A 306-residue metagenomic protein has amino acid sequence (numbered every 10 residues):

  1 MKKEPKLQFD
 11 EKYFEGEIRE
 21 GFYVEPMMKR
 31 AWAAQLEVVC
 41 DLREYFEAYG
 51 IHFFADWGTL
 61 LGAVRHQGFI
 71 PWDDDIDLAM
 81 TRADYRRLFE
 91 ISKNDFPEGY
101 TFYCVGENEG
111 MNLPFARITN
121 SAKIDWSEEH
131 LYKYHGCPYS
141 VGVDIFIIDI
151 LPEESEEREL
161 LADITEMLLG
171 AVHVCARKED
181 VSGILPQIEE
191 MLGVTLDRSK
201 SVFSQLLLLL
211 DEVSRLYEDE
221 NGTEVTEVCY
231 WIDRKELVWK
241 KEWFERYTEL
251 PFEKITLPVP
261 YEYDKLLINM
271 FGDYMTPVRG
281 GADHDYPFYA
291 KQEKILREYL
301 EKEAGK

Functional and structural regions predicted by a protein language model:
M1-E11, W72-A83, V172-E189: Short N-terminal signal/transit or membrane-insertion segments and the immediately adjacent low-complexity/disordered
K2-F22, R30: N-terminal regions that are enriched for targeting/export leaders and immediately downstream pro/stem segments
L7-Y13, F54-T59, W231-L237: Short, functional N-terminal and low-complexity linear motifs
E15, Y23-E47, S92-E153, A171-G272 (+1 more regions): Conserved catalytic core of two-metal-ion nucleotidyltransferases
R43-I76, M80, Y85-R86, E242 (+1 more regions): Active-site nucleotide-donor binding segment shared across nucleotidyl transfer reactions
F89: A short local structural element in Rossmann-fold oxidoreductases
E154-L160: A short secondary-structure junction signal
A162-I164: Short, His- and charge-rich active-site/binding loops that engage polyanionic ligands
